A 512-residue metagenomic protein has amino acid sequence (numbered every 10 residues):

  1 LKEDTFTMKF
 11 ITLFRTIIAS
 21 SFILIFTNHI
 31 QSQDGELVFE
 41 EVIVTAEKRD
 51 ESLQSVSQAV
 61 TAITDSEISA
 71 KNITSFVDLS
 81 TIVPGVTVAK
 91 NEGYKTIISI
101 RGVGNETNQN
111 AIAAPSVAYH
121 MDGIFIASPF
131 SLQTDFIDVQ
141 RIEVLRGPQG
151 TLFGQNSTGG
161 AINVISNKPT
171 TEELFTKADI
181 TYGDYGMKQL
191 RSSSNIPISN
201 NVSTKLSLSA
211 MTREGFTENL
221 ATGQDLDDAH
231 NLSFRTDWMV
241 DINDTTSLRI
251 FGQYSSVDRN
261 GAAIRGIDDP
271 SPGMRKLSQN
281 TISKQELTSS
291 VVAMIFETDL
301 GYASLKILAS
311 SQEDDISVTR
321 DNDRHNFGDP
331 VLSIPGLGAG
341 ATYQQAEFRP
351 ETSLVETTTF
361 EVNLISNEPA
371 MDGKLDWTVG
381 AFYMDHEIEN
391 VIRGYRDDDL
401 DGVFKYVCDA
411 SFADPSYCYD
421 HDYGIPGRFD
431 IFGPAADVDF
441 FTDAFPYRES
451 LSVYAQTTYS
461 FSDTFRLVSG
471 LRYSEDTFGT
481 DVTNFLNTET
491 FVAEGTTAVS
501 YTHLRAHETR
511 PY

Functional and structural regions predicted by a protein language model:
L37-E173: Acidic, small-polar-rich N-terminal luminal/periplasmic segments of exported/outer-membrane proteins
E41, I97, R141, A161 (+9 more regions): Membrane-embedded beta-strand positions in outer-membrane beta-barrel channels/transporters
A113-S116, S128, I137-Q140, R146 (+7 more regions): Outer-membrane beta-barrel translocator/receptor signature
H120, S166-F175, M211-E218, D269-L277 (+3 more regions): Flexible, solvent-exposed coil segments and beta strand-coil junctions, predominantly the extracellular/periplasmic
M211, T217-Q224, G261-D268, V318-R324 (+2 more regions): Outer-membrane beta-barrel translocator domains and adjoining extracellular loop/strand segments of Gram-negative
G223, D227-T378, M384-E387: Outer-membrane beta-barrel domain signature, strongest for Gram-negative TonB-dependent receptors and also present
I250, T288-D315, E347-T490: Face-selective signature of the C-terminal outer-membrane beta-barrel domain
T502-P511: Conserved small/polar residues in nucleotide/adenosyl-binding loops
